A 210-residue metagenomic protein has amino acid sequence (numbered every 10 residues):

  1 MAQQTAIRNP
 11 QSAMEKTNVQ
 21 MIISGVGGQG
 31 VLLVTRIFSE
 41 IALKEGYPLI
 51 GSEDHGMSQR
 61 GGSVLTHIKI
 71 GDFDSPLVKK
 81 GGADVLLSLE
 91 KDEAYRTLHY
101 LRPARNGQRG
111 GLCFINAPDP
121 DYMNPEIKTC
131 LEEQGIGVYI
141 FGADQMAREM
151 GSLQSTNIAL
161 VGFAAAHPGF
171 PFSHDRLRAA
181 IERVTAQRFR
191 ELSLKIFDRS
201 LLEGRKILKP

Functional and structural regions predicted by a protein language model:
A2, E15-P210: Active-site cofactor/cluster-binding pocket
T5-M14: Arg/Gly-rich low-complexity intrinsically disordered repeat tracts
